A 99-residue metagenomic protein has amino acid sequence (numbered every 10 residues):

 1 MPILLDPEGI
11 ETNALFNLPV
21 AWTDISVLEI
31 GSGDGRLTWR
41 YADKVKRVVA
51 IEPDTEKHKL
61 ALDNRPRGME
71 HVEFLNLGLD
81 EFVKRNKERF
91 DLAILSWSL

Functional and structural regions predicted by a protein language model:
L5-I25: Conserved alpha-helix/loop element of class I SAM-dependent methyltransferases that forms part of the SAM/SAH-binding
E11, E29, E52: Acidic-residue sensor for enzyme active/binding pockets
A21-W22, A42, K87: A short, aliphatic-rich alpha-helical micro-motif
D24-G33: Conserved class I S-adenosyl-L-methionine
I25, K46, D91: Conserved acidic residues
D34-F82: Class I SAM-dependent methyltransferase SAM/SAH-binding core
I94: A conserved beta-strand element that flanks and buttresses the S-adenosyl-L-methionine
W97-S98: Short catalytic micro-motifs in class I SAM-dependent methyltransferases
